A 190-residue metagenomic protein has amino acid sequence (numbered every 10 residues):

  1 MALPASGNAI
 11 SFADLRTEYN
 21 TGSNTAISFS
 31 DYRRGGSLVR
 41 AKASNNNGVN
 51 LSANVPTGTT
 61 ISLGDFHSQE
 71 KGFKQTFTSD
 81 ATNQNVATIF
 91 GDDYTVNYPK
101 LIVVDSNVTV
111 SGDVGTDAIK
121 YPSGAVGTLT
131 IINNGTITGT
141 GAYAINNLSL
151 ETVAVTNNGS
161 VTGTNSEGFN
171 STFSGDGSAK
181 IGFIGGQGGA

Functional and structural regions predicted by a protein language model:
P4-G72, D105-T116, N134-A190: Glycine-centric low-complexity/flexibility signal
G64, Q69, T76-T78, Q84-V86: Solvent-exposed, low-complexity, repeat-rich "mucin-like" stalks and linkers
Q75-S79, V96-V110, T130-I132: Glycine-rich repeat segments that build the extracellular carbohydrate-interaction surface of secreted and virion
A81-N97, S111-L129, G141-V153: Extracellular beta-strand-rich solenoid/capping regions of secreted or surface-exposed proteins that bind or remodel
